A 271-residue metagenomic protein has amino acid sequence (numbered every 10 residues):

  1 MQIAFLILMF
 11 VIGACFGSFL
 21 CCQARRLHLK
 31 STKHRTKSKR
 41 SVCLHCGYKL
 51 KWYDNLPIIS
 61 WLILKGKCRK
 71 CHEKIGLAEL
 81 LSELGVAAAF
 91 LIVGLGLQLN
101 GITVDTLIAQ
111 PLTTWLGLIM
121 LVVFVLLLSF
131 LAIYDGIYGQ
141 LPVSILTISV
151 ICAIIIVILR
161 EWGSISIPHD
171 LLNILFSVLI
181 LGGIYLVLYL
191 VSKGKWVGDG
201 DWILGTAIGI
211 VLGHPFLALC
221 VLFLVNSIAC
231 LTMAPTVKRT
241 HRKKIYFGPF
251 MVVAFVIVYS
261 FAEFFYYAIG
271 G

Functional and structural regions predicted by a protein language model:
M1-G271: A membrane-topology feature that recognizes alpha-helical transmembrane segments and their immediate juxtamembrane
